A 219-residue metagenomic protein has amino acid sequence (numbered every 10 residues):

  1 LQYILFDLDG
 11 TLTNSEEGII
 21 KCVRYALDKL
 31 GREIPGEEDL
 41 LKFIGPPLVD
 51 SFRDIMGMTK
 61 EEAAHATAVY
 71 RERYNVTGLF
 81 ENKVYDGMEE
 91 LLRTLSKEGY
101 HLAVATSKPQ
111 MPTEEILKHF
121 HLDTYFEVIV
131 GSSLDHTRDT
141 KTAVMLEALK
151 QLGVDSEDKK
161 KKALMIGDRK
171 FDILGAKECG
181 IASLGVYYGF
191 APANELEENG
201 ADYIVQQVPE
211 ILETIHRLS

Functional and structural regions predicted by a protein language model:
L1-K42, M56: Active-site neighborhood of HAD-like aspartate-dependent phosphohydrolases
V23, L91-L117: Substrate-recognition element of Asp-dependent hydrolases with the DxDx(T/V) motif
A26-L27, P47-K60, I116, V144 (+1 more regions): Helix-loop "lid/cap" segments that line or gate small-molecule binding pockets
R53-E90, E98, E157: Metal-dependent phosphoesterase signature
M111-L164, K170-E178, A193: Substrate-recognition "cap/lid" segment bordering the active-site pocket of phosphatases
H121-V130, E195-L212: Structural recognition of alpha->loop->beta junctions
M165-V205: Acidic, Mg2+-coordinating phosphoryl-transfer loop and its flanking beta/alpha structural elements, shared across
